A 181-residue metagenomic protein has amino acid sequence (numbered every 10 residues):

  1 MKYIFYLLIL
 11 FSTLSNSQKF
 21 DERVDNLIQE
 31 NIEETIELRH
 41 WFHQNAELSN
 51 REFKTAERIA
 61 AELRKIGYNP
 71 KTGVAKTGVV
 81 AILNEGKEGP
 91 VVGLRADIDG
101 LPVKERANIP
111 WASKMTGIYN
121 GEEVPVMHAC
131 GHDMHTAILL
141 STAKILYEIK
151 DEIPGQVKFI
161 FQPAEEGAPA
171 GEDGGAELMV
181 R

Functional and structural regions predicted by a protein language model:
M1-I4: Positively charged n-region of N-terminal signal peptides that target proteins for export
L10-L14: N-terminal signal peptide c-region/cleavage motif recognized by signal peptidases
K19-H128, A137-K158: Acidic/His- and Gly-rich active-site-bordering loop/insert found across diverse amide/peptide-bond hydrolases
I153-R181: Fold-level recognition of mixed alpha/beta catalytic cores in primary-metabolism enzymes, strongest
